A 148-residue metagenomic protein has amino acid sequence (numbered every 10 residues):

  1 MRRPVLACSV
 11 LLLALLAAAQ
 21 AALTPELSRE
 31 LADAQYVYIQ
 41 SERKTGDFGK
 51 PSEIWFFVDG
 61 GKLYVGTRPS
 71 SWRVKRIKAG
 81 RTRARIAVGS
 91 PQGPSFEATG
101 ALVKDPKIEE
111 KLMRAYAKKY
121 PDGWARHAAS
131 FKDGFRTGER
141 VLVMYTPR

Functional and structural regions predicted by a protein language model:
M1-P4: Positively charged n-region of N-terminal signal peptides that target proteins for export
A7-L16: Bacterial N-terminal signal peptides
A17-A21: Boundary at the C-terminal end of the N-terminal hydrophobic targeting segment
A22-Q40: Short N-terminal segments immediately surrounding and downstream of signal-peptide cleavage
P25-L27, E42-R43, A128-D133: Short, P/G- and charge-enriched loop/turn segments at secondary-structure junctions
E30-L31, F48-K50, F57, K78-A79 (+1 more regions): Extracellular/periplasmic catalytic domains that process cell-envelope and extracellular macromolecules
A34-R68, A84-I86, S95-E97: Short beta-strand segments
W72-L142, T146-R148: Short, structured beta-strand-loop surface elements
